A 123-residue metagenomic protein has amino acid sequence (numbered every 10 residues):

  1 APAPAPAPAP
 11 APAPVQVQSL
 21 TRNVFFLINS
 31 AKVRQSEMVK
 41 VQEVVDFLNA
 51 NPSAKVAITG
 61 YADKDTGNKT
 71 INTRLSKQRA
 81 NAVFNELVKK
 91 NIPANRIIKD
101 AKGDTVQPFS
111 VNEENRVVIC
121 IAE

Functional and structural regions predicted by a protein language model:
A1-K55, N95, F109, E113 (+2 more regions): Periplasmic peptidoglycan-binding/tethering modules of Gram-negative envelope proteins
Q35-M38, Y61-E123: Periplasmic OmpA-like peptidoglycan-binding domain that tethers envelope proteins to the cell wall
